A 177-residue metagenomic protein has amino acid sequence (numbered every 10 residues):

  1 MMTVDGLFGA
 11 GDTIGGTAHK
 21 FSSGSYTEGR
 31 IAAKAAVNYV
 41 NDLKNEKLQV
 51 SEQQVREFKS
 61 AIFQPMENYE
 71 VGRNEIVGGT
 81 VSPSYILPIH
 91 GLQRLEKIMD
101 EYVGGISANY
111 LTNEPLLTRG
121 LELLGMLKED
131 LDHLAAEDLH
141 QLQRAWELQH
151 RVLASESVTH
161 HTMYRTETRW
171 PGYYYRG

Functional and structural regions predicted by a protein language model:
M1-G177: Glycine- and aromatic-enriched mobile tails/lids
